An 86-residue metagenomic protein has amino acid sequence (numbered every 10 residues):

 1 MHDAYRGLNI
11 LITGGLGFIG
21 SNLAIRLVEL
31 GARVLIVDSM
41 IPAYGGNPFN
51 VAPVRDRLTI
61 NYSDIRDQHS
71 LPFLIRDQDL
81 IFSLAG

Functional and structural regions predicted by a protein language model:
M1-G86: N-terminal Rossmann-like NAD(P)+-binding domain of SDR-like oxidoreductases, especially those catalyzing
